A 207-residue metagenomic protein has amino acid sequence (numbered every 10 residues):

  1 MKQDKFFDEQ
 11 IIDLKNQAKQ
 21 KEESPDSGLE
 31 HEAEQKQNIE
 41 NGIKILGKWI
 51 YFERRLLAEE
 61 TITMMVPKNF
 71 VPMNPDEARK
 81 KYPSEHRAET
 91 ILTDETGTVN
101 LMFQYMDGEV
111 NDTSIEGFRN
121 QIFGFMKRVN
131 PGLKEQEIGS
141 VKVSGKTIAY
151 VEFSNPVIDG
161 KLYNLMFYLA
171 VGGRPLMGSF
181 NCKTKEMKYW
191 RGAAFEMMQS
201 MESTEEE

Functional and structural regions predicted by a protein language model:
M1-N100, D107-T113, N120-G132, G139-K142 (+4 more regions): N-terminal targeting sequences that direct proteins away from the cytosol to non-cytosolic compartments
I138-G139, N164-L169: Hydrophobic/aromatic beta-strand elements that line small-molecule binding cavities or substrate pockets in beta-rich
K146-I148, M166, G173-M177: Structural motif
A149-V157: Short beta-strand segments that buttress and anchor functional surface loops
